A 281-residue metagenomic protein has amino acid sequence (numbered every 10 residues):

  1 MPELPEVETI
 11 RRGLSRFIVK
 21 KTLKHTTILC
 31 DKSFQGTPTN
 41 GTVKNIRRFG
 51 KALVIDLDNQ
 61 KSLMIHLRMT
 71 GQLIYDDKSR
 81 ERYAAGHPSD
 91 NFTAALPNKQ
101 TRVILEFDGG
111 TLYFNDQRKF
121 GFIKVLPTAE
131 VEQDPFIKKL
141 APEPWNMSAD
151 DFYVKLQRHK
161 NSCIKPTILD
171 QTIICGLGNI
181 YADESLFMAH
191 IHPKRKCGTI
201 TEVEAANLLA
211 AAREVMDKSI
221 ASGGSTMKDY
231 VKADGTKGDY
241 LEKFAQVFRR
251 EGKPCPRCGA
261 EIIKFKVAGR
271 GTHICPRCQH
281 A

Functional and structural regions predicted by a protein language model:
M1-L4, A95, N146, T201-L209: Generic detection of long, well-ordered alpha-helical segments
M1-N115, F120, P254, R270-A281: A cross-family signal for N-terminal binding/gating loops and helix N-caps that shape access to the active site
L4, L63, D134, N146 (+1 more regions): Low-complexity, intrinsically disordered regions enriched in charged/polar residues
L4-E8, S15-I18, V131-E132, I220 (+1 more regions): Short acidic/polar alpha-helix capping motifs at helix-coil junctions
T22-P38, T42, L73, E81 (+1 more regions): Basic, nucleic-acid-binding surfaces and adjacent catalytic neighborhoods in DNA/RNA-processing proteins
D58-Q60, V131-E132, V203, A260: Short, glycine- and charge-enriched coil/turn segments that flank and shape catalytic ligand pockets
L63-G176, Y181-M188: Phosphate/anion-contacting hairpin/loop surfaces
